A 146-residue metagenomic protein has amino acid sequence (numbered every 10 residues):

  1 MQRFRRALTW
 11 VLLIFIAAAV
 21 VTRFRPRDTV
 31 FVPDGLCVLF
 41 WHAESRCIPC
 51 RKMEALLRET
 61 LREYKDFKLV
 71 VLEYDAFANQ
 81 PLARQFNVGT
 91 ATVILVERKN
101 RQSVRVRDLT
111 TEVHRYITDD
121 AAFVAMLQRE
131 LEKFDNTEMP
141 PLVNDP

Functional and structural regions predicted by a protein language model:
R6-R23: Hydrophobic membrane-insertion alpha-helices, especially the h-region of bacterial N-terminal signal peptides
R23-V30: Aromatic-capped interface at the extracytoplasmic side of an N-terminal signal-anchor transmembrane helix
V30-E63: Local sequence-structure signature of Cys/Sec-based thiol-disulfide redox active-site neighborhoods
G35-C37, K65-K68, T90-A91: Loop/turn elements at helix/coil->beta-strand transitions in domains of secreted/extracellular proteins
E54, R58, N79-Q80, V124 (+1 more regions): Extracytoplasmic/secreted envelope proteins and their assembly/folding machinery, especially bacterial periplasmic
D66-N79: Thiol-based oxidoreductase modules, predominantly thioredoxin-like and allied folds used for disulfide exchange
P81-G89: Charged, often glycine-rich, active-site loop that binds/positions anionic groups
L95-V143: Non-catalytic, surface beta->alpha helical segment in thiol-disulfide oxidoreductase systems
